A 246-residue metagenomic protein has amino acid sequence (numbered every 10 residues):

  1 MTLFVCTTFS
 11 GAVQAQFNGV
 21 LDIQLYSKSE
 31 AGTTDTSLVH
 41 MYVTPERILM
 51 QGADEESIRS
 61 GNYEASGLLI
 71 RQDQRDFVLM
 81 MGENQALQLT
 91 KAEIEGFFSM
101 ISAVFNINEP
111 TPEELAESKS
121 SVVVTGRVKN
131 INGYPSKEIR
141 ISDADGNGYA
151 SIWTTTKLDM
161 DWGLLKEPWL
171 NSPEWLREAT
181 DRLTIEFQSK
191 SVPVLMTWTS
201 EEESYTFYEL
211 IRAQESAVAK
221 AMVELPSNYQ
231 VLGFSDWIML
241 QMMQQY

Functional and structural regions predicted by a protein language model:
M1-F17: Bacterial Sec-dependent N-terminal signal peptides
Q16-Y246: Extended soluble regions of mature proteins
